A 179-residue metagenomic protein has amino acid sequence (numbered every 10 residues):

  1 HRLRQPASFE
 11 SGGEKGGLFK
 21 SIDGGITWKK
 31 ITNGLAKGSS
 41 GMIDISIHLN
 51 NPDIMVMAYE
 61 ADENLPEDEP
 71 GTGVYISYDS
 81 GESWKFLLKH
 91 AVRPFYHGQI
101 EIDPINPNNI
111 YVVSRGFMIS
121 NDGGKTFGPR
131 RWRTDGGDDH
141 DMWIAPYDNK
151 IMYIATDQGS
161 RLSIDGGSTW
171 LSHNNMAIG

Functional and structural regions predicted by a protein language model:
H1-G179: Beta-propeller blade termini and top-face loops
